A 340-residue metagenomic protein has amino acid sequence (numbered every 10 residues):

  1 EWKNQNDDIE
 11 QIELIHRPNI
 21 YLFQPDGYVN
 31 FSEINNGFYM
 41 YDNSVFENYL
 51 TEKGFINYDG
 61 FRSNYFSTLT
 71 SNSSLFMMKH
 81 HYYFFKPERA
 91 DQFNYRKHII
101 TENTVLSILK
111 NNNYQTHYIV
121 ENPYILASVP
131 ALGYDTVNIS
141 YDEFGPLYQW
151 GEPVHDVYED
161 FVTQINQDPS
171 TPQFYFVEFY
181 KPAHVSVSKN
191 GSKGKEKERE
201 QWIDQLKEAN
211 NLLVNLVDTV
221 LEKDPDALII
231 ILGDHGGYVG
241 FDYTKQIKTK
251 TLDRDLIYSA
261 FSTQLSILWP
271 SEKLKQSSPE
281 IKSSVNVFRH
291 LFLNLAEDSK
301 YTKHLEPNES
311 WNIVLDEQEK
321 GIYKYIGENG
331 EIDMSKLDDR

Functional and structural regions predicted by a protein language model:
E1-W2: Transmembrane and membrane-interface helices of multi-pass, inner-membrane envelope-modifying transferases
Q5-H16, L221-K223: A short acidic-Thr-Gly-centered motif at the start of a beta-strand
L14-I34, L50-K53, L109, Q173-F179 (+3 more regions): Beta-strand elements within well-structured catalytic alpha/beta cores of enzymes that handle phosphate/sulfate esters
P18, V29-N112, K282: His/Cys-centered metal/cofactor-coordination and adjacent catalytic loops
L22, N57-G60, Q115-E121, Y175-F176 (+1 more regions): A structural signal for short, well-ordered beta-strand segments and their strand-loop junctions that often border
P25-N30, F55-I56, S63-F66, H80-Y82 (+4 more regions): Short, solvent-exposed loop/turn segments at secondary-structure junctions
Y83-V220, F261-Q264, K275, P279-F288 (+3 more regions): Catalytic-adjacent loop/helix segments of enzymes that bind and process anionic phosphate/sulfate esters
A209-T249: Metal-dependent active-site segment of extracytoplasmic phospho-/sulfohydrolases and closely related
